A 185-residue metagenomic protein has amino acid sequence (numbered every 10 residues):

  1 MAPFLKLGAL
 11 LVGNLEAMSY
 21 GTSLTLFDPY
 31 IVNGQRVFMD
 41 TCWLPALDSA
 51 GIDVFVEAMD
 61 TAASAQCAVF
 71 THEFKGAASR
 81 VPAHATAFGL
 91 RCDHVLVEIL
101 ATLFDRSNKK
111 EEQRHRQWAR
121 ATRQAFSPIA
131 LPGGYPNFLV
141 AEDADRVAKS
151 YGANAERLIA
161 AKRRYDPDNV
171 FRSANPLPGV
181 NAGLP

Functional and structural regions predicted by a protein language model:
M1-P185: Soluble FAD-dependent oxygen oxidases
